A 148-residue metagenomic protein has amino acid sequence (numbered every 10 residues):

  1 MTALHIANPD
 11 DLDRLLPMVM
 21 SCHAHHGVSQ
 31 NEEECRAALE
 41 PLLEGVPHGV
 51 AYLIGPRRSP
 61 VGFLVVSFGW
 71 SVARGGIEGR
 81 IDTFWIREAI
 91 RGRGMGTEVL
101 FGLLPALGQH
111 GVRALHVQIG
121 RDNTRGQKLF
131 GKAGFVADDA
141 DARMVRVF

Functional and structural regions predicted by a protein language model:
T2-A3: Extreme N-terminal starter segment of soluble prokaryotic enzymes
I6-D13, P17-G76, D82, R87 (+4 more regions): Acetyl-CoA-dependent GNAT
W70, I90, R121: Flexible, active-site-proximal loop/turn residues at the rims of small-molecule/cofactor binding pockets and catalytic
I86, G92-P105, K128-K132: Conserved acetyl-CoA-binding loop-helix of GNAT-fold acetyltransferases
T97, R121-A140: Conserved active-site alpha-helix within GNAT-family acetyltransferase domains
G108-I119: Conserved GNAT acetyl-CoA-binding A-motif
V117-G126, V145-F148: Conserved beta-strand-loop-alpha-helix junction that forms the acyl-donor binding cleft
